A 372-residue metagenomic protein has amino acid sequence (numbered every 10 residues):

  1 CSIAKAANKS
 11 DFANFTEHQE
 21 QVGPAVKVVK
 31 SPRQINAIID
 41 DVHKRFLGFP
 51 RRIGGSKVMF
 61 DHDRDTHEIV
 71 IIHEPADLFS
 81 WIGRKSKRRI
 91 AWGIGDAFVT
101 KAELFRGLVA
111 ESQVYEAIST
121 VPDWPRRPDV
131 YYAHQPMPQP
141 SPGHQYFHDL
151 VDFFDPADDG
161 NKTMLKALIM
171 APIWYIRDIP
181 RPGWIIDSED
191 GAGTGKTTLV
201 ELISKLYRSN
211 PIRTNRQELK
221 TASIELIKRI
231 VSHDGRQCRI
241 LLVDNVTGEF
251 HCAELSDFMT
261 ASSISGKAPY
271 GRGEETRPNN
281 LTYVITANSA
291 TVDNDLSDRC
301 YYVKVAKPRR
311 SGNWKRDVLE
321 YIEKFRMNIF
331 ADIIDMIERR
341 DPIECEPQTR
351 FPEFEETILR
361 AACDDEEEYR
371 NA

Functional and structural regions predicted by a protein language model:
C1-D152, D159-G160, A171, R177 (+4 more regions): N-terminal nucleic-acid engagement/recognition segments and initiation subdomains in replication, restriction
G95-A97, S188-G195, A261-S262: Glycine-centered small-residue hotspots that permit tight backbone geometry or close packing
Y146, L165-L168, E225-L226, E254: Well-ordered alpha-helical segments embedded in enzymatic catalytic cores
F154-L165, I322-N328: Structural motif
D158-T163, A192-K196, G248, D293: Alpha-helix N-cap/helix-initiation sites
T163-Y175, T197, E201-K205, D257 (+1 more regions): Contiguous, well-ordered alpha-helical segments that form the cores/surfaces of helical PPI scaffolds
R177-W184, L206-M259, S263-L281, I285-A372: Feature primarily recognizes SF3-like P-loop helicase cores of small DNA viruses
P182-R208: Glycine-rich phosphate-binding P-loop
